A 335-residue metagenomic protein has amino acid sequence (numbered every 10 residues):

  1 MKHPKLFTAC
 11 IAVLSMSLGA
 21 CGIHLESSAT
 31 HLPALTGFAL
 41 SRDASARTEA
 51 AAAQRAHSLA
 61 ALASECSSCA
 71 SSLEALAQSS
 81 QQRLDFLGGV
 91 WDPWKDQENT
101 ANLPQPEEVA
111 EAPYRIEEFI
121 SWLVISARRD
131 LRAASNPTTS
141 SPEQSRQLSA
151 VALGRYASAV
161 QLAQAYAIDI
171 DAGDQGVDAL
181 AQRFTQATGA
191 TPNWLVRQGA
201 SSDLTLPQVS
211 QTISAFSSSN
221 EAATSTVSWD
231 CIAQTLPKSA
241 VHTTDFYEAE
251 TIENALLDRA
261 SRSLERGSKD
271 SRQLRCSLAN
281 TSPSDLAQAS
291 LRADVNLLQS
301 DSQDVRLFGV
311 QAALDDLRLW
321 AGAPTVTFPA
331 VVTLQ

Functional and structural regions predicted by a protein language model:
M1-V13, S145, R306: N-terminal export and membrane-targeting signals
M16-A20: C-terminal motif of bacterial Sec signal peptides marking the signal peptidase cleavage site
G22-Q335: All-alpha RGS (Regulator of G-protein Signaling) helical domain and cognate RGS-like helical scaffolds
